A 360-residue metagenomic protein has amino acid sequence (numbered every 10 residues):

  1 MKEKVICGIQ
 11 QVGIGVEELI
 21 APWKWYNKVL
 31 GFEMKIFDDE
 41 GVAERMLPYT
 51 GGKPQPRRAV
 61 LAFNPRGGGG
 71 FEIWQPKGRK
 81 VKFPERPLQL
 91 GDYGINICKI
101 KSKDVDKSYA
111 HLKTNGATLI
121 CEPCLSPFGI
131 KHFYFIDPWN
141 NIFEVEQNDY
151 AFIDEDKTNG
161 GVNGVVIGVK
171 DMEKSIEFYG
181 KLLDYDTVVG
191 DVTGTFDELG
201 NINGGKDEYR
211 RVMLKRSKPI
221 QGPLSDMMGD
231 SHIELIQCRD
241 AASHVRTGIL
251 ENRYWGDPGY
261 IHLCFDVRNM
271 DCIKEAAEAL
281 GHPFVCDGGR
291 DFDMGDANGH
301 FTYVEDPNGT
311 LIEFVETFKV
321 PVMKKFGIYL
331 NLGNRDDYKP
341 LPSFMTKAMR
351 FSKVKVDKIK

Functional and structural regions predicted by a protein language model:
M1-W23, E33-I36, Y93-I100, Q147-I176 (+4 more regions): N-terminal beta-strand motif that seeds the catalytic metal site of vicinal oxygen chelate
K4, G15-G68, S126, G168-H232 (+3 more regions): Core segments of cupin and vicinal oxygen chelate
G8-E17, Q55-G78, K82-H111, K131-I136 (+6 more regions): Vicinal oxygen chelate
L19, I220, M227-A242, W255 (+4 more regions): C-terminal functional regions that serve as terminal interaction/effector modules
E33, N115-I120, D186, L280-V285: A common structural junction motif
C124-S126, N203-M213, A241-I249, A276-E278 (+1 more regions): Intrinsic, low-complexity N-terminal interaction/targeting segments
G129-N140, E146: Contiguous mid-protein beta-loop-alpha structural module that forms a pocket-lining wall or clamp of enzyme active
